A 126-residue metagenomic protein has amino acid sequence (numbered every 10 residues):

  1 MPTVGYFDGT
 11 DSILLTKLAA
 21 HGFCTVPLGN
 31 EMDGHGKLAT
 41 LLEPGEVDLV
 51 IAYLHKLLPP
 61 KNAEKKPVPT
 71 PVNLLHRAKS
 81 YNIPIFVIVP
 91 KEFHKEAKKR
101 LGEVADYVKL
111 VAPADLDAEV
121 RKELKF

Functional and structural regions predicted by a protein language model:
M1-N30: Short, charged N-terminal beta->alpha structural module
T10-I13, D33, L54-E64, E92-H94: Short acidic, S/G/P-rich loop/turn micro-motifs used as interaction or catalytic elements
L15, V72-K79, K98: Short amphipathic alpha-helical segments and helix-helix/interface helices
A19-E46, V111-L116: A short, well-structured beta->alpha microelement
G45-P71, L75: Conserved beta-strand-loop-alpha-helix hinge of the TIR/SEFIR fold
N82-F86: Proline-centered loop/turn at the N-terminus of a beta-strand
V87-A105: Glycine-rich, charge-decorated loop segments at or immediately adjacent to ligand/cofactor-binding or catalytic sites
A112-F126: A charged, well-structured terminal subsegment
